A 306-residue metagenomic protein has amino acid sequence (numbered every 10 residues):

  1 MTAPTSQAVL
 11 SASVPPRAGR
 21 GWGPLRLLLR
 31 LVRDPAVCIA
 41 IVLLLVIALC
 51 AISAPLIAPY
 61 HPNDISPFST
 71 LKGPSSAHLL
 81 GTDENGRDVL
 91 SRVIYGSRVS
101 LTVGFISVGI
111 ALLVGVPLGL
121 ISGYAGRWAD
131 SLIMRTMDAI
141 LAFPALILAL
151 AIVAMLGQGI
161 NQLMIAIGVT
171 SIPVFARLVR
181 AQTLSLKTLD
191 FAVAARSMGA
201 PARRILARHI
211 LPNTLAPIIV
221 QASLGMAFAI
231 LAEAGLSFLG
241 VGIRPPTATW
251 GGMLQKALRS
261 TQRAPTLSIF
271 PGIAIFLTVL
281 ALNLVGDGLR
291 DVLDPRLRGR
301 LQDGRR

Functional and structural regions predicted by a protein language model:
M1-V116, L120-I121, R127-L132, L146 (+4 more regions): Gly/Trp-centered helix-boundary motif
G21, L25, F68, R87-L90 (+9 more regions): Short, structured helix-loop boundary elements
R30-L31, V93-G96, S100, I121 (+13 more regions): Amphipathic alpha-helical segments that mediate coupling or scaffolding at interfaces
L79, D83, L113-V114, L120-Y124 (+3 more regions): Generic hydrophobic transmembrane alpha-helix motif, especially the helices
T82-R87, Y124-A125, A194-N213, L254: Short helix-to-coil transition segments within interhelical loops that connect adjacent transmembrane helices
R92-V103, S107, A111, S131 (+13 more regions): Start (N-cap) of specific transmembrane helices in multi-pass transporter permeases
G115-P117, I121, G168, G225-M226 (+1 more regions): Small-residue-rich transmembrane alpha-helices
L141, I152-M155, I167-G168, Q182-T183 (+2 more regions): Glycine-rich helix-loop "coupling/hinge" segments at transmembrane-helix boundaries in multipass transporters
